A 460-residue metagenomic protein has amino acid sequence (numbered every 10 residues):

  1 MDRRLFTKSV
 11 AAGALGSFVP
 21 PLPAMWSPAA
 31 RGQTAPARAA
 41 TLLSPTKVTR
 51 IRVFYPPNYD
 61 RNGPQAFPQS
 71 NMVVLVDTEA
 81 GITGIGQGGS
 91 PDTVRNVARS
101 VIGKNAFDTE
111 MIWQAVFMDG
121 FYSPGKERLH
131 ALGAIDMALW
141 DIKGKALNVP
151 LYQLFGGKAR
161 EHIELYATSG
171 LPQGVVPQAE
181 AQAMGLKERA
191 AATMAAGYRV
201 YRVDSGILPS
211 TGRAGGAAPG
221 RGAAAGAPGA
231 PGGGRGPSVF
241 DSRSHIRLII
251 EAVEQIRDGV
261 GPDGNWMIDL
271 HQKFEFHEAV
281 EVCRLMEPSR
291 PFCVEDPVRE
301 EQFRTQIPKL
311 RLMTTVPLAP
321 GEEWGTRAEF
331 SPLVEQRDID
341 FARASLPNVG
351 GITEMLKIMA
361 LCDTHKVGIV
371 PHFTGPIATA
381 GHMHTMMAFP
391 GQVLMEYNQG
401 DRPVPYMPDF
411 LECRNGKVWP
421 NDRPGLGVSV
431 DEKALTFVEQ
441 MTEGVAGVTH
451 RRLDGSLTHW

Functional and structural regions predicted by a protein language model:
L5-P28: N-terminal export signals
P21-D60, P228-P231: C-terminal segment of N-terminal export signals and the immediately downstream linker at the start of the mature
D77-V149: Metal- or metallocofactor-binding catalytic centers and their adjacent structured scaffolds across diverse enzyme
G81, I135, N148, D269 (+5 more regions): Conserved, mostly hydrophobic/aromatic
N96, D108-M111, R284-R290, V298-G425 (+1 more regions): Shared catalytic-loop signature of beta/alpha-barrel
D136-Q173: Glycine-rich, aromatic-flanked loop segments that form ligand/cofactor-binding clefts across common enzyme folds
H162, G170-I307: Metal-dependent enolase-superfamily TIM-barrel catalytic cores that perform enediolate-based chemistry
M407-W460: C-terminal extensions of enzymes
